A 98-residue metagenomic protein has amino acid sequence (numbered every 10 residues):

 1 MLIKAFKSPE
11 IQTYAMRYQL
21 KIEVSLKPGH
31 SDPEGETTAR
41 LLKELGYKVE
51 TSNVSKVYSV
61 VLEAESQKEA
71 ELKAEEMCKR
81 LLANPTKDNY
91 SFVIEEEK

Functional and structural regions predicted by a protein language model:
L2-F6, E10-V57, E65-E96: Long, contiguous binding/interaction regions
V61: Small, basic N-terminal interaction modules of short regulatory proteins
